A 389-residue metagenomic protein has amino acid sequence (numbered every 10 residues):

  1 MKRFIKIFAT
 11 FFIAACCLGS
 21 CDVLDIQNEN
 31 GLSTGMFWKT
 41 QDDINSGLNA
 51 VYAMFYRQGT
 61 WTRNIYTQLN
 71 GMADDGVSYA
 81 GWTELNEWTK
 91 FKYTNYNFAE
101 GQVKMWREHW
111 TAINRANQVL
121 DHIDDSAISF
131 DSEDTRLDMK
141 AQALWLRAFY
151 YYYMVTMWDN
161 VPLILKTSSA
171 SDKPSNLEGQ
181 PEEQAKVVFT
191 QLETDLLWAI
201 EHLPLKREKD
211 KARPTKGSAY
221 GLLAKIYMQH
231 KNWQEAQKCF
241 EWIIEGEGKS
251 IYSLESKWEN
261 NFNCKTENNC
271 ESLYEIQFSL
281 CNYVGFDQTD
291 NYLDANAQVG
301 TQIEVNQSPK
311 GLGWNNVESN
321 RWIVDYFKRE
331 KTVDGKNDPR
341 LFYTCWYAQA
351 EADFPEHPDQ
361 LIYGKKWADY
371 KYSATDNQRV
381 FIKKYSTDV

Functional and structural regions predicted by a protein language model:
M1-A9: Bacterial N-terminal signal peptides that target proteins for export
L18-S20: C-terminal motif of bacterial Sec signal peptides marking the signal peptidase cleavage site
D22-E84, V161, L197-W198, R213-A368: An aromatic- and glycine-enriched ligand-binding surface/loop that stacks and positions planar moieties
D42, L361-V389: Active-site beta-strand/loop architecture of penicillin-binding DD-peptidases
N45-G59, G81-W158, G179-V187, L196-E208 (+3 more regions): Conserved, well-structured interaction surfaces
Y153, M157-N160, I164-K166, H202 (+2 more regions): Alpha-solenoid helical repeat scaffolds
N160-E182: Short coil/linker segments at helix-helix boundaries
E193: Acidic donor-binding segment of Leloir-type glycosyltransferases
